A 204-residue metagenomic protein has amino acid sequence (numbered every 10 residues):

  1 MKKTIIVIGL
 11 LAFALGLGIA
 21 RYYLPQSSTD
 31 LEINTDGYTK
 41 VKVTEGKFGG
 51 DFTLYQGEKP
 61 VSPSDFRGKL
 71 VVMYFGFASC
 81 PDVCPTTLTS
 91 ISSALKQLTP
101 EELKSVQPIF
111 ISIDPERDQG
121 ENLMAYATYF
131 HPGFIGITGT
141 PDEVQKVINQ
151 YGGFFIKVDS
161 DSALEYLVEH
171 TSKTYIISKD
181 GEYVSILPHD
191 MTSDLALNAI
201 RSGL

Functional and structural regions predicted by a protein language model:
M1-G49, G203: N-terminal targeting signals for export/organelle localization
D36-K69: Short extracytoplasmic
P63-T87, I91: Short active-site neighborhood of thiol/selenol oxidoreductases, capturing the structured segment around
K69-L70, T87-F110, T128: Conserved helix-turn-beta segment immediately C-terminal to the redox Cys motif in thioredoxin-like folds
P85-L88, S92-L95, G120, M124 (+3 more regions): Extracytoplasmic/secreted envelope proteins and their assembly/folding machinery, especially bacterial periplasmic
S105-D118, G133-D142: Thiol-based oxidoreductase modules, predominantly thioredoxin-like and allied folds used for disulfide exchange
M124-T171: Short, internal strand/loop/helix patches that form the active-site neighborhood or redox-interaction surface
S162-L204: Thiol-/selenol-based redox modules, centered on thioredoxin-like and closely related oxidoreductase domains
